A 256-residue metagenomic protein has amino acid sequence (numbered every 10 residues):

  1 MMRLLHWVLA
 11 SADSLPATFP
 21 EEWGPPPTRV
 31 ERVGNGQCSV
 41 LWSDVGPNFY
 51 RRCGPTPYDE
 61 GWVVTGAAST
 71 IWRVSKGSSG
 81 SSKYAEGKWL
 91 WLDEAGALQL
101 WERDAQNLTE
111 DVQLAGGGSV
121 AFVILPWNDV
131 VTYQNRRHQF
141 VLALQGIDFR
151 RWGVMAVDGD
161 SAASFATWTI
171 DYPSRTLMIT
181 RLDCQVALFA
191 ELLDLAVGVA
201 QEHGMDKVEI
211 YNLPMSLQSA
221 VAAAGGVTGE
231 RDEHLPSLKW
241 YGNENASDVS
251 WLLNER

Functional and structural regions predicted by a protein language model:
M1-R29, R52, V186-Q201: Conserved acetyl-CoA-binding loop-helix of GNAT-fold acetyltransferases
M1-V8, E21, Y50, P55 (+3 more regions): Generic low-polarity alpha-helical segments
A17-P27, K76-W89, L98-Q99, N107-L114 (+2 more regions): Eukaryotic N-terminal low-complexity, Ser/Thr- and Lys/Arg-rich leader segments that predominantly function as
P20-G24, P47, G159-S164, A190-E191 (+1 more regions): Short amphipathic alpha-helical surface micro-motifs
E31-G34: Intrinsically disordered, low-complexity regulatory regions enriched in Ser/Pro/Gly/Thr and acidic residues
W42, P47-G80, T169-R256: Active-site/acyl-donor-binding loops of N-acyltransferases
E60-M178: Amide-forming acyltransferase catalytic core, primarily the GNAT-like/NAT-type and related acyltransferase folds
